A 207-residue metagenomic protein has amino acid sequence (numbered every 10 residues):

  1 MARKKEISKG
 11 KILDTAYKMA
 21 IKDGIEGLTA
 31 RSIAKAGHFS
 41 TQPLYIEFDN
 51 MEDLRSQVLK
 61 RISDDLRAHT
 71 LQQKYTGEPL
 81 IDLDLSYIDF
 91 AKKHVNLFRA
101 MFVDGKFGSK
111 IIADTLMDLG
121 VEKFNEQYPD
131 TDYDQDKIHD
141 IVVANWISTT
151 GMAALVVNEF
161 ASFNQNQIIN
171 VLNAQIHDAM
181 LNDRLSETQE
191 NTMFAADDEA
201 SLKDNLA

Functional and structural regions predicted by a protein language model:
M1-D23, A30-S32, D53-S56: Basic, helix-initiating cap at the start of DNA-binding domains
A20, T29-A30, M51-I62, F98 (+1 more regions): Amphipathic alpha-helical segments enriched in hydrophobic/aromatic and basic residues that form the DNA-contacting
K22-I25, H38, Y45-R55: HTH DNA-binding helix-turn interface
L28, S32-K35, L44: Append "Primarily bacterial transcriptional regulators
S56-L83, L119-D130: Amphipathic alpha-helical linker/stalk segments
Q57, T70-L97, G108, Q135 (+1 more regions): Hydrophobic alpha-helical connector segments
G105-D132, H139-W146, T150, N170-M180: Amphipathic alpha-helical packing segments from all-alpha helical-bundle domains
E126-P129, N158, S162-A207: C-terminal peripheral helix-coil segments that are non-catalytic and often amphipathic
